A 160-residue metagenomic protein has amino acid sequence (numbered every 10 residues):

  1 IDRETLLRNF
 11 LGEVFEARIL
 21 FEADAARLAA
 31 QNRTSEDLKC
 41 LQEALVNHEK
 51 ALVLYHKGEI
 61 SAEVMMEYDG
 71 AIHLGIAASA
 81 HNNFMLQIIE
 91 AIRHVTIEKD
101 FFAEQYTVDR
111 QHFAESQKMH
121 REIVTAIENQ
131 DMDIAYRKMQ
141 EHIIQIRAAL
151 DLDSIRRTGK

Functional and structural regions predicted by a protein language model:
I1-E13: HTH-adjacent hinge/linker in prokaryotic transcriptional regulators
V14-F102, S116-A126, I134-A149: Conserved amphipathic alpha-helical segments that form helical-bundle/coiled-coil interaction surfaces
D109: Solvent-exposed loop and edge beta-strand segments that line ligand/cofactor-binding and catalytic clefts
D151-D153: C-terminal alpha-helical interaction appendages
I155-K160: …primarily DNA-binding HTH/wHTH and HhH modules…
